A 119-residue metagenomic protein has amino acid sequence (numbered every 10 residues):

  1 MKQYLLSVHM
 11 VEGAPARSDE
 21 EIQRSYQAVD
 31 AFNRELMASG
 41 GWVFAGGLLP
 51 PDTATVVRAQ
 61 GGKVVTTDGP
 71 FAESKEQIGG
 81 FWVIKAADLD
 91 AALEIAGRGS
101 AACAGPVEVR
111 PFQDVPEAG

Functional and structural regions predicted by a protein language model:
M1-G119: Conserved, structured core segments of small domains
